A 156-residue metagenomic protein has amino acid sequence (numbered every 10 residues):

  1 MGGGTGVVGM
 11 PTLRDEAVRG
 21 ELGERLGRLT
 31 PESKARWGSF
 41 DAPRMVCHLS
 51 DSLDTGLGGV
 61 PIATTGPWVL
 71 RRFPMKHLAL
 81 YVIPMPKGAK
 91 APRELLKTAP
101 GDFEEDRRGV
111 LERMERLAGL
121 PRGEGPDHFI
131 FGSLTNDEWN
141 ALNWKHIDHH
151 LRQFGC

Functional and structural regions predicted by a protein language model:
M1-G3: N-terminal export leaders
V7, G58-G109, M114-L117: Short, helix-capping/interhelical loops that line the mouth of catalytic, cofactor-, or ligand-binding pockets
G9-R19, R28, A91-F103, V110 (+4 more regions): Globin-like tetrapyrrole-binding proteins
T12, E32-L80, D127-C156: Short, contiguous alpha-helical
L22, L49-S52, D106-R113, N143-H146: Alpha-helical packing segments of well-folded alpha/beta enzyme cores
R25-G27, K34: N-terminal leader/capping segments at the start of a protein or of a new domain
E115, G119-R122, R152-C156: Charged/polar positions within long, soluble alpha-helices
